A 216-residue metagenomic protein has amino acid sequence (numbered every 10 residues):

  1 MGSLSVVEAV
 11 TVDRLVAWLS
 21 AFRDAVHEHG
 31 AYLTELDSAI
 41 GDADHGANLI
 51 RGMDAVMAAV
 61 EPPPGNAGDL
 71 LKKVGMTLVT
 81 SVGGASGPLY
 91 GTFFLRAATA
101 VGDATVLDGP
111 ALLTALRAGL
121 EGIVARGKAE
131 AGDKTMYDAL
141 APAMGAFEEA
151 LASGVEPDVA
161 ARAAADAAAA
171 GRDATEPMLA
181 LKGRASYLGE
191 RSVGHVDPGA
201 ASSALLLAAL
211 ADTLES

Functional and structural regions predicted by a protein language model:
M1-S216: N-terminal loops that bind phosphate or other acidic moieties and the adjacent beta-alpha structural core
